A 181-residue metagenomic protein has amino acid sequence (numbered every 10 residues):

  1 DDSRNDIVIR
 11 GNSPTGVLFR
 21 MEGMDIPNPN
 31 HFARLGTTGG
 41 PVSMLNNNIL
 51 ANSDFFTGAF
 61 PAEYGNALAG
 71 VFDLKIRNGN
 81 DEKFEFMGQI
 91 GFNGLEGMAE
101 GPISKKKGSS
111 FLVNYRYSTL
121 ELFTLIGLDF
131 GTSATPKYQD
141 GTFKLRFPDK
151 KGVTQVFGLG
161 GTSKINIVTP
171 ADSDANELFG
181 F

Functional and structural regions predicted by a protein language model:
D1, Y64, Q89-G91, S133-K137 (+1 more regions): Short sequence motifs at beta-strands and strand-loop junctions characteristic of Gram-negative outer-membrane
D1-F60, V71-N78: Periplasmic N-terminal accessory/gating domains of Gram-negative outer-membrane beta-barrel systems
S3, L68, E82, N93 (+1 more regions): Exposed loop/turn and edge beta-strand positions of beta-sandwich/beta-sheet ligand-binding modules
P14, M24-I26, R77, N93 (+2 more regions): Structural signature of outer-membrane beta-barrel domains
G40, F84-F86, D129-T132, F179-F181: Outer-membrane beta-barrel domain signature
G91-Y117, F130-I165: Transmembrane beta-barrel wall of Gram-negative outer-membrane proteins
T124-D129, G158, N166-A175: Outer-membrane beta-barrel translocator domains and adjoining extracellular loop/strand segments of Gram-negative
